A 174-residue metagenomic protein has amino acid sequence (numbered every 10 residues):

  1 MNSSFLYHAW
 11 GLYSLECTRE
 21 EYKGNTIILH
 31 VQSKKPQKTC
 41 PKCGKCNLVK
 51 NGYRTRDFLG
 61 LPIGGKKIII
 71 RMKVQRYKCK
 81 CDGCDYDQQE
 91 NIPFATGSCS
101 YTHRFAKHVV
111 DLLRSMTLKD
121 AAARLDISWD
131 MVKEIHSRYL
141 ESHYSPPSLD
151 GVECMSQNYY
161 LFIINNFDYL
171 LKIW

Functional and structural regions predicted by a protein language model:
M1-Y86, N91-I92: Short, conserved DNA-binding cores of transcription-related domains
L29, C40-C43, C79, V109 (+3 more regions): Mobile genetic element proteins and their domesticated derivatives, centered on retroelements and DNA transposons
K45, D126, S137, E141: Residue-level detection of the helix-turn-helix DNA-binding "recognition helix"
G83-N91, D130-L140: Short, structured interface segments
D85-F105: Short, Lys/Arg-enriched anionic-surface-contact patches
Y101-M116: Short, amphipathic alpha-helical "recognition" segments used to contact nucleic acids or chromatin
K119-I135: Short, basic interhelical loop/turn and adjoining N-cap of the next helix at nucleic-acid- or acidic-partner-contacting
K133-W174: RNase H-like nuclease fold core
